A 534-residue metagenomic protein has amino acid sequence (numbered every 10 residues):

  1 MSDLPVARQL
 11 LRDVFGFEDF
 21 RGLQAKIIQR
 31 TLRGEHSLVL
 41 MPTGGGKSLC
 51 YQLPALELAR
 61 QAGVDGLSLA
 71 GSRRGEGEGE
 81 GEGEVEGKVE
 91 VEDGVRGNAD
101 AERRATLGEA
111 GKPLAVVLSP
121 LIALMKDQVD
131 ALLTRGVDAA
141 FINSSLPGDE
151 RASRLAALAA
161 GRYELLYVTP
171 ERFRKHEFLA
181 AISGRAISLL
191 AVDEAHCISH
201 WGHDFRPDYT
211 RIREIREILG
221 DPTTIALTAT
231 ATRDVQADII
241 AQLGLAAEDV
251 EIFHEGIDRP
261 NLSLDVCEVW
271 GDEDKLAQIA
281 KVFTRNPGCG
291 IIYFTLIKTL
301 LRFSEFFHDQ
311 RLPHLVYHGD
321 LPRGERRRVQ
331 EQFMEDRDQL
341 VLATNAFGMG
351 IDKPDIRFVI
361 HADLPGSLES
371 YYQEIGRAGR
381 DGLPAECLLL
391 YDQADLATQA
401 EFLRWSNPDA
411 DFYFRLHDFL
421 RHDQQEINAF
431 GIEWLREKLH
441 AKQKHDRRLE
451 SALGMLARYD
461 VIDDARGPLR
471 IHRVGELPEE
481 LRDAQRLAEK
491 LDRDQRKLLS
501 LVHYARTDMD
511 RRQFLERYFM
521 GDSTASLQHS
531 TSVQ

Functional and structural regions predicted by a protein language model:
A7-R21: Dynamic helix-loop-helix/coil hinge segments at AAA+ ATPase domain boundaries and subdomain interfaces
Q9, G22, K26, L32-L38 (+6 more regions): Helicase motor core with emphasis on the C-terminal RecA-like subdomain
L53-L67, E102, L107-V129, R135: Conserved SF1/SF2 helicase motif Ia
D65, D93, N98-D100: Intrinsic-disorder-associated, low-complexity terminal segments enriched in Asp/Asn/His/Tyr and depleted of Lys/Arg
S68, S72, S530-S532: Serine residues within intrinsically disordered or low-complexity segments
S72-E76, G108: Glycine-biased, low-complexity coil/linker segments
E76-E92: Compositionally biased, intrinsically disordered low-complexity segments enriched for polar/charged residues
G290, L312, E331-D338, I351-D355 (+1 more regions): C-terminal helicase lobe
